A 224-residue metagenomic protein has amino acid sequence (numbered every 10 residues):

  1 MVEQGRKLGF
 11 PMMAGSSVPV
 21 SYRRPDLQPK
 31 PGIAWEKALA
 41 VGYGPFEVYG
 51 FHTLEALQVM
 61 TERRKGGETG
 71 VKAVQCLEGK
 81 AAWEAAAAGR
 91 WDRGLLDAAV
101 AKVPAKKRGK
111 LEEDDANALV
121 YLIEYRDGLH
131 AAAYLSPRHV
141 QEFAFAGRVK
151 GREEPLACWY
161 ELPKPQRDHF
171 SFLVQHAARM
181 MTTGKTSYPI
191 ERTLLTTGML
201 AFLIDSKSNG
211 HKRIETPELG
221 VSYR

Functional and structural regions predicted by a protein language model:
M1-T61: A contiguous active-site-proximal alpha/beta segment in oxidoreductase catalytic domains
G5, L57-K65, A177, M181 (+1 more regions): Hydrophobic, Leu/Ile/Phe/Ala-enriched alpha-helical segments that form helix-helix packing faces
K7-G9, M60-T69, V149-E154: Structural alpha-beta junctions
G15, L77-G79, P217-L219: Conserved beta-strand termini and adjacent loop/short-helix elements that scaffold enzyme active sites in alpha/beta
S17, W91-D92, A99, G147-R148 (+1 more regions): Low-complexity, Gly/Pro
A38-L129, L135-R138, L194-G198: Rossmann-like dinucleotide-binding domain that binds NAD(P)(H)
V103-R192, E218: NAD(P)-dinucleotide binding in Rossmann-like oxidoreductases
M180-R224: C-terminal helix-rich "cap/oligomerization" subdomain common to oxidoreductases
